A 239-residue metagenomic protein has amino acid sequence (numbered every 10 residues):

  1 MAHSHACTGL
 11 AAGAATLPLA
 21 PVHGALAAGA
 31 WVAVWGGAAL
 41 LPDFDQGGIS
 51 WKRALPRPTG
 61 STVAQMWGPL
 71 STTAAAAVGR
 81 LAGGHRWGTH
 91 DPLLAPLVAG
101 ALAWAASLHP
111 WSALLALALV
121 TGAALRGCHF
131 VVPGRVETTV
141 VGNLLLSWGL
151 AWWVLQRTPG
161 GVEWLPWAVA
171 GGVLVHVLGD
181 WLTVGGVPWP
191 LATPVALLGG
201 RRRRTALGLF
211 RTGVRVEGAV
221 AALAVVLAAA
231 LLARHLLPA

Functional and structural regions predicted by a protein language model:
M1-A239: N-terminal membrane-targeting hydrophobic helices
